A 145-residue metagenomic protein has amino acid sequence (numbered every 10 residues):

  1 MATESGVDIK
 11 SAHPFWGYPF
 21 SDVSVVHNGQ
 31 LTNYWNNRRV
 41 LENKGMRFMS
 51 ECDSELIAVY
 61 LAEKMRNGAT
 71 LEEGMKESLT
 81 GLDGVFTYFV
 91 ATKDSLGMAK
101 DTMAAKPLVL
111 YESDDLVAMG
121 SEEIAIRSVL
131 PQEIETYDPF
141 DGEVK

Functional and structural regions predicted by a protein language model:
M1-K145: N-terminal segments that mediate ammonia production and transfer in glutamine-dependent amidotransferase systems
